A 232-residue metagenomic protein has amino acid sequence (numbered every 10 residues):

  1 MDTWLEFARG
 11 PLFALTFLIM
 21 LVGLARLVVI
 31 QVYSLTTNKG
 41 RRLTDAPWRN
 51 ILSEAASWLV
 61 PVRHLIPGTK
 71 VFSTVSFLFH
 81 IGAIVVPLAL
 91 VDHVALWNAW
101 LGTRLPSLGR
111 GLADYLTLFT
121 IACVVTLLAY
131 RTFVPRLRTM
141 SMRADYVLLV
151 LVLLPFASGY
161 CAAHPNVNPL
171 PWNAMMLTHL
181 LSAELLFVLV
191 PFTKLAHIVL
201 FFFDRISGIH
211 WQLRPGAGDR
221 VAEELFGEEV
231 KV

Functional and structural regions predicted by a protein language model:
M1-V232: Membrane-embedded alpha-helical bundles that constitute the cytochrome b-like, heme-associated redox core of multi-pass
